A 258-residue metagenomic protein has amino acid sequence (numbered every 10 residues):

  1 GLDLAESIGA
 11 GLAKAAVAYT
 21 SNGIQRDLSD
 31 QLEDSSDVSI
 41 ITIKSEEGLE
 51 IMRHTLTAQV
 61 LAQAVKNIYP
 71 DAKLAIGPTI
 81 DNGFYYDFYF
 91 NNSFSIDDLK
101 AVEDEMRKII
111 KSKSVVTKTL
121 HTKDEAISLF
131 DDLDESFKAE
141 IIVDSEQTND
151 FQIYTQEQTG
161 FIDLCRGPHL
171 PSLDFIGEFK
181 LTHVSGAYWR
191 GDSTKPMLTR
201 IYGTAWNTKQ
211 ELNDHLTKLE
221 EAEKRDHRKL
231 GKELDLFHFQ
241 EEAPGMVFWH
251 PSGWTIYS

Functional and structural regions predicted by a protein language model:
G1, A58, S95-D98: A diffuse structural propensity rather than consistent per-protein peaks
G1-G11: Short amphipathic, charge-patterned alpha-helical segments
A10-A13, V65-A72: Short secondary-structure junctions
G11-V17, D81: A short, compositionally biased
A15-D30: Short acidic beta-strand-loop surface patches of small beta-rich interaction domains
D30-M52, A64, K73-T79, Y85-S258: Auxiliary tRNA-acceptor-end handling modules of aminoacyl-tRNA synthetases
L56-I68: Short amphipathic alpha-helix segments
